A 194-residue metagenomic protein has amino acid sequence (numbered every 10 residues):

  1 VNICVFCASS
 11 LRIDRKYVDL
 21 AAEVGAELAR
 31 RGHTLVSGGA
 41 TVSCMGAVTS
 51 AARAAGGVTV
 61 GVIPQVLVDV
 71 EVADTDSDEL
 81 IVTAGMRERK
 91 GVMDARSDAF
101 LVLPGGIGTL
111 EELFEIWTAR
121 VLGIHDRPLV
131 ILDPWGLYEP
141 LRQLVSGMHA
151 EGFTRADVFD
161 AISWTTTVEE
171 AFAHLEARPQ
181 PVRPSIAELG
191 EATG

Functional and structural regions predicted by a protein language model:
V1-R96, P134-H174, R178-G194: A cross-family phosphate/adenosyl-ligand binding-site feature
E88-G123, V130, P181-L189: Active-site/ligand-binding-proximal alpha/beta "capping" segment
L103, I124-R127, W135-P140: Glycine-rich phosphate/nucleotide-binding loop
L103-P104, P128-L132, F159-I162: Flexible, glycine/proline-enriched loop segments at strand-loop-helix junctions that form or flank small-ligand binding
